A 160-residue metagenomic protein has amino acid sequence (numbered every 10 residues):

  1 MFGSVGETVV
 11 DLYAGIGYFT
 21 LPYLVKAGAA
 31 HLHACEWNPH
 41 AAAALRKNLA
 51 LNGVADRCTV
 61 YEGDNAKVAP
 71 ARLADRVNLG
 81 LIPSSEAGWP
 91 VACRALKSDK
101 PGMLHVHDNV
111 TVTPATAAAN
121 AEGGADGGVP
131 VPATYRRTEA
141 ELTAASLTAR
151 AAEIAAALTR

Functional and structural regions predicted by a protein language model:
M1-V5, V25, A71: Glycine-rich helix-loop-beta junction characteristic of Rossmann-like nucleotide cofactor-binding loops
G3, A27, L96-S98: A generic alpha-to-beta junction signature in SAM-dependent methyltransferases
G6-G15: Conserved class I S-adenosyl-L-methionine
V9, L32, N78: Short glycine-aspartate micro-motif
I16-A29: Conserved SAM-binding loop of SAM-dependent methyltransferases across substrates and taxa, primarily the Class I
A30-C35, L104: Short beta-strand element of Class I
C35-R76, S84: S-adenosyl-L-methionine
L73-D75, S84-E86, V91, S98-R160: C-terminal catalytic and target-recognition region of SAM-dependent MTase-like enzymes, primarily methyltransferases
